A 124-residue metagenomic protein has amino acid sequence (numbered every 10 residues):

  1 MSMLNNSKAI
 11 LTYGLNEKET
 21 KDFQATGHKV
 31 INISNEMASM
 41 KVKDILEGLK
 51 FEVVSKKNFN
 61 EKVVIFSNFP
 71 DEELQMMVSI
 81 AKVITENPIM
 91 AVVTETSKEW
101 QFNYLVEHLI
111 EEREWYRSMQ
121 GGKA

Functional and structural regions predicted by a protein language model:
M1-G48, K123: N-terminal, charge-rich interaction modules
M1-L4, K50-K57, A81-K82: Short, flexible, solvent-exposed loop/turn segments with mixed acidic/basic and small polar residues
K8, K21, N32, L74-G122: Helix-rich interaction surfaces within compact, conserved domain-sized segments that mediate assembly or partner
V30, L49-V54, N87-M90: Sparse, context-dependent recognition of short Cys/His-centered cofactor- or disulfide-binding micro-motifs
A38-F66: Short, intrinsically disordered low-complexity segments
M40-I45, K62-V63, T94-E99, G121-A124: Short C-terminal domain-edge/linker segments immediately following a structured domain
K56-I84: Mid-chain, well-packed structural core segment of small domains
